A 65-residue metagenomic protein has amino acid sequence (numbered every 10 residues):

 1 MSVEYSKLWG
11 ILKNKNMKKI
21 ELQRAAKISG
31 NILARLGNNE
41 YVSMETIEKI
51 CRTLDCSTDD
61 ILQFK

Functional and structural regions predicted by a protein language model:
M1-I20: A short, Lys/Arg-rich alpha-helix, primarily the initiator
W9, I20, A34, E48 (+1 more regions): Residues within the helices of the helix-turn-helix
L12, Q23, C51: The alpha-helix within a helix-turn-helix
N16-A34: Short alpha-helical DNA-recognition segment
N39-R52: Short, basic-rich loop-to-helix N-cap that marks the start of a DNA-contacting helix
D55-K65: Short C-terminal boundary/hinge segments that cap the last helix of small helical domains
